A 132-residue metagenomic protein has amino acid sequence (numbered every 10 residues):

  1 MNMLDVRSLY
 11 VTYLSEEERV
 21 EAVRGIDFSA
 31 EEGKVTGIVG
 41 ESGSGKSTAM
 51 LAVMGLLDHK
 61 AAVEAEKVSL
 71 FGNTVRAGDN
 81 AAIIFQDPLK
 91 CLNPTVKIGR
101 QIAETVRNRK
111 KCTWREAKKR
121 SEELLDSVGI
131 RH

Functional and structural regions predicted by a protein language model:
M3, T12-G25, L56-A62, T95 (+1 more regions): A short, flexible loop at the N-terminus of ABC-type nucleotide-binding domains that lies
D5, D27-S29, S69: ABC ATPase nucleotide-binding domain
T36, S47-K60: Short, conserved post-Walker A segment of ABC-type ATPase nucleotide-binding domains
G37, D79-Q86, R100: ABC nucleotide-binding domain signature
V39-E41: The feature captures the beta-strand-to-loop junction immediately N-terminal to the Walker
V63-A77: Conserved ABC transporter NBD signature motif
D87, P94-N108, R120: Q-loop/switch helix immediately C-terminal to the Walker
E116-H132: Conserved ABC ATPase "signature" region
